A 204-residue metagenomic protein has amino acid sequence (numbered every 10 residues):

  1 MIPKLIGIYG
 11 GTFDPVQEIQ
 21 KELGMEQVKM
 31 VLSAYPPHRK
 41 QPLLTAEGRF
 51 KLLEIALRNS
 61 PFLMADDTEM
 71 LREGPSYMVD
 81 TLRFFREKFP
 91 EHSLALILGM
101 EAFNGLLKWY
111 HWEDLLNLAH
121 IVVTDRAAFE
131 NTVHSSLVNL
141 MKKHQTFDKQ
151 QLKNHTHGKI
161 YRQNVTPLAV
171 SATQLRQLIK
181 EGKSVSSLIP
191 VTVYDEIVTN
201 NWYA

Functional and structural regions predicted by a protein language model:
M1-A204: Nucleotidyltransferase catalytic core that binds NTPs
